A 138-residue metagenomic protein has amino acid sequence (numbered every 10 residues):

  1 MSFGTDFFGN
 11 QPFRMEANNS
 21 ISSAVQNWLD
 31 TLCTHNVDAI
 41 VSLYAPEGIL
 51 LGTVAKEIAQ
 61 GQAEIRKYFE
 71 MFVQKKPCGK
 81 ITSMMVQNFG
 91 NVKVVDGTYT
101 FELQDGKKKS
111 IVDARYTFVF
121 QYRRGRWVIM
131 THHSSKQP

Functional and structural regions predicted by a protein language model:
S2-A39, I49-P138: A beta-strand edge to alpha-helix "cap/lid" segment located at domain peripheries
A45: Helix-to-beta-strand junctions that scaffold the AdoMet/dcAdoMet cofactor pocket in Class I SAM-dependent enzymes
